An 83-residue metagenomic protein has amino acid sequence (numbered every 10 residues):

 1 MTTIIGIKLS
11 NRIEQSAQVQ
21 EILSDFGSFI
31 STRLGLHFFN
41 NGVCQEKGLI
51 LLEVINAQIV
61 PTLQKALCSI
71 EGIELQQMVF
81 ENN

Functional and structural regions predicted by a protein language model:
M1-N83: Long, contiguous binding/interaction regions
